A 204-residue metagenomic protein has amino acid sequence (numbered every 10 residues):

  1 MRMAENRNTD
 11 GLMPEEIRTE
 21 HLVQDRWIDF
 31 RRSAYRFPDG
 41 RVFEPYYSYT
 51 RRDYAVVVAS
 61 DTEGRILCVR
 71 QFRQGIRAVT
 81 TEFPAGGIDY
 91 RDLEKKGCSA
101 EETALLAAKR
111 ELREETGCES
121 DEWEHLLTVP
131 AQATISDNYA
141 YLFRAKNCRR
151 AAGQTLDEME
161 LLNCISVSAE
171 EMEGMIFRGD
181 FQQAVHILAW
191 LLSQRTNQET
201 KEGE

Functional and structural regions predicted by a protein language model:
M1-F30: N-terminal presequences and immediately downstream first alpha-helices
R2-A4, D10-P14, V79, P84-G86 (+4 more regions): Nudix hydrolase/Nudix homology domain
E20-V56, T62-E63, Q71: Acidic, metal-coordinating catalytic segment for phosphate/diphosphate chemistry, firing primarily on the Nudix
H21-D25, P38, Q74, Y90 (+1 more regions): Acidic pyrophosphate-coordinating catalytic loop
F30-R32, V58, C68, L142-R144 (+1 more regions): Conserved hydrophobic/aromatic beta-strand scaffold that supports enzyme active sites
A34-D39, Q132-A151, I165: Active-site-adjacent beta-strand/loop module that shapes the phosphate/pyrophosphate-binding cleft
R51, A55-D61, R65-R110, E158: Conserved Nudix-box catalytic region and its N-terminal flanking loop in Nudix hydrolases and closely related
E119-E124, P130-Q132: Acidic/glycine-rich phosphate/pyrophosphate-binding loops and surrounding catalytic core that coordinate Mg2+
